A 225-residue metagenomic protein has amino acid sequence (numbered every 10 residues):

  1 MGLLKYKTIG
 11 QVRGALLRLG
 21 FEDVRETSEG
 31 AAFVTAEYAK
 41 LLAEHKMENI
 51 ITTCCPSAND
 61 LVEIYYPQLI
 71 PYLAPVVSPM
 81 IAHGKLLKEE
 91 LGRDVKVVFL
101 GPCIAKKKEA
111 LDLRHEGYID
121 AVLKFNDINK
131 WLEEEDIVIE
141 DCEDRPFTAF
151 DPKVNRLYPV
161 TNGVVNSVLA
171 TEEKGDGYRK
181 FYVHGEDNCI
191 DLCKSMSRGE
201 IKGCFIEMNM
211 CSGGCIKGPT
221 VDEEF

Functional and structural regions predicted by a protein language model:
M1-F225: Iron-sulfur-associated redox domains of electron-transfer enzymes in respiratory and anaerobic energy metabolism
